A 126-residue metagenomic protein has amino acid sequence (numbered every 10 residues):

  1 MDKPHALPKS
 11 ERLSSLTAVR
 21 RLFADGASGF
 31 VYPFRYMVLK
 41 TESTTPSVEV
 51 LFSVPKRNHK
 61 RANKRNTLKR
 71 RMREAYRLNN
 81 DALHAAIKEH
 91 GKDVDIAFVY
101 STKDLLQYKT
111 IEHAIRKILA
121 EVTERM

Functional and structural regions predicted by a protein language model:
M1-M126: Positively charged, solvent-exposed patches that mediate nucleic-acid binding
